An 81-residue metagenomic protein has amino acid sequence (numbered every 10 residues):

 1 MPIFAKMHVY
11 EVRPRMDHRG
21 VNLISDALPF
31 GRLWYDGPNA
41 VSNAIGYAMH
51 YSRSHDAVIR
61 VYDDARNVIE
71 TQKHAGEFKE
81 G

Functional and structural regions predicted by a protein language model:
M1-G81: Basic nucleic-acid-binding interfaces
